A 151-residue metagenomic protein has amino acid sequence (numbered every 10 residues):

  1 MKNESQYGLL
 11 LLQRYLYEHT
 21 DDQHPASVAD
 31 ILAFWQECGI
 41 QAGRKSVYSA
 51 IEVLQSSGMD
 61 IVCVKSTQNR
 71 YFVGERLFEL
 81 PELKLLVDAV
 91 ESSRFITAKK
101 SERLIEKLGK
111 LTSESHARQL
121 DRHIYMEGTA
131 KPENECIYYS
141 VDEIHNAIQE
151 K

Functional and structural regions predicted by a protein language model:
M1-D88: Short, basic/aromatic recognition patches that contact phosphate-bearing ligands
S57, E150-K151: Structured helix-beta-strand junction loops
L77-E150: Bulky hydrophobic/aromatic content
